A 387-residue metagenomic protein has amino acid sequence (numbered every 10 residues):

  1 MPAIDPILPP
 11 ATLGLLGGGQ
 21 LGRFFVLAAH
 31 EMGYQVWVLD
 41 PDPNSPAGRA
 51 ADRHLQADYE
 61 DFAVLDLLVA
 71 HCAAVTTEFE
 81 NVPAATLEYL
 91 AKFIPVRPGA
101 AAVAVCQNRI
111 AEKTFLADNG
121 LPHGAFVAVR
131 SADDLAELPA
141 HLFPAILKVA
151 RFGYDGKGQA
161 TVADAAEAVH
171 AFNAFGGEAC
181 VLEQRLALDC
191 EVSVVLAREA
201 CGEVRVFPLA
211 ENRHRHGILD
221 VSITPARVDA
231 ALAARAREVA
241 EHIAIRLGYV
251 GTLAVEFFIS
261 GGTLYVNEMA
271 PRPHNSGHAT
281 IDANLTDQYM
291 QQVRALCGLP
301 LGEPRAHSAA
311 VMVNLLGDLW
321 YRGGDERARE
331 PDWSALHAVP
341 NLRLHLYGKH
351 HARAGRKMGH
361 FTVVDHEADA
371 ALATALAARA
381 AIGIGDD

Functional and structural regions predicted by a protein language model:
M1-T114, D118, D133, G385: ATP-binding N-terminal substructure of ATP-dependent carboxylate-amine bond-forming enzymes
A11, G124, A145, K157 (+7 more regions): Change "...and in nucleic-acid phosphodiester-cleaving endonucleases..." to "...and in nucleic-acid processing enzymes
V105-S193, A197-H216, D220-I243, A375: Active-site nucleotide/adenylate-binding loops and adjacent lid/helix of ATP-dependent enzymes
A125, P144-I146, E178-E183, L253-A254 (+2 more regions): A short linear hydrophobic-aromatic micro-motif
R198-E203, R215, I259-T263, D365-E367: Short acidic-glycine loop/turn motifs at beta-strand connectors
A234-V255, S260, A270-R322: Active-site "cap" helix and flanking loop/linker of ATP-utilizing ligase/carboxylase catalytic domains
R294-D387: Peripheral (often C-terminal) accessory segments that flank ATP-dependent C-N-forming ligase machineries
